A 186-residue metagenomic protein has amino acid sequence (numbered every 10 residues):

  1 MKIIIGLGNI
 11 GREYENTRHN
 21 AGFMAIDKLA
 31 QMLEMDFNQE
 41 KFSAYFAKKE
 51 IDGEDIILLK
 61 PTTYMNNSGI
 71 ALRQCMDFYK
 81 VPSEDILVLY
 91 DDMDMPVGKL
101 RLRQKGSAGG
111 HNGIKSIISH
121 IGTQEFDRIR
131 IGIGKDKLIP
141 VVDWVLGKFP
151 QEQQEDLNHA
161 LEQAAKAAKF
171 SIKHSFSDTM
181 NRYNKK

Functional and structural regions predicted by a protein language model:
K2-Q104, K115, S119, T123-I129 (+3 more regions): Nucleotide and nucleotide-moiety/phosphate-recognizing core
S107: Short glycine/threonine-rich catalytic loop with a Thr-x-Gly-x-Asp
G110-G113: Hydrophobic alpha-helical segments within soluble ligand-binding/sensing domains
I133: Gly/charged, well-structured mid-domain segments that form the phosphate/adenylate-handling core of ATP-dependent
